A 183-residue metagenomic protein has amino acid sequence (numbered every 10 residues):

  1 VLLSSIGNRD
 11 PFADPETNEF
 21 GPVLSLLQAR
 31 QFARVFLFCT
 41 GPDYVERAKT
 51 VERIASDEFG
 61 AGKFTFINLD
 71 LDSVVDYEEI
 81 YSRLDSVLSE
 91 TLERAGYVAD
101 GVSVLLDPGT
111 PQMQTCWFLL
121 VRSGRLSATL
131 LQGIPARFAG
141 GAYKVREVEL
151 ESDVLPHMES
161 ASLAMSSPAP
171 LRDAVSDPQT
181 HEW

Functional and structural regions predicted by a protein language model:
V1-S103, T110-W183: Long, low-complexity, Lys/Arg-enriched
